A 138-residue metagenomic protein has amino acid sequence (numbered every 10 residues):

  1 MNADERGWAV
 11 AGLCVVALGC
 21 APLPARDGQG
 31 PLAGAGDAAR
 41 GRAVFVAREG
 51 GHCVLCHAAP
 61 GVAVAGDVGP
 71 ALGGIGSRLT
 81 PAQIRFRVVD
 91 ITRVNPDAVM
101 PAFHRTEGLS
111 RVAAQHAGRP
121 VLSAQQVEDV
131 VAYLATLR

Functional and structural regions predicted by a protein language model:
M1-G7, L13-V16: Short, low-complexity, charge-dense intrinsically disordered segments
P22-R48, V68, R138: Electrostatic cytochrome c docking/interface patches
G28, L72, A117-P120: Second-shell loop/turn segments in exported
P31-A38, V54-R93, V99-A113: Gly/Gly-Pro-rich "capping" loops immediately C-terminal to redox-active cysteine motifs in periplasmic/lumenal
A35, A47, R78, P120-Q125: Soluble non-cytosolic domains of exported or imported proteins
A39-A43, A82, F86, E128 (+1 more regions): Solvent-exposed, polar/charged alpha-helical surfaces in well-ordered, non-transmembrane soluble domains, broadly
R48-H52, P60, Q126: Short pre-active-site segment immediately N-terminal to redox-active cysteine/selenocysteine motifs in thiol-based
R105-R138: C-terminal capping alpha-helices of c-type cytochrome domains
